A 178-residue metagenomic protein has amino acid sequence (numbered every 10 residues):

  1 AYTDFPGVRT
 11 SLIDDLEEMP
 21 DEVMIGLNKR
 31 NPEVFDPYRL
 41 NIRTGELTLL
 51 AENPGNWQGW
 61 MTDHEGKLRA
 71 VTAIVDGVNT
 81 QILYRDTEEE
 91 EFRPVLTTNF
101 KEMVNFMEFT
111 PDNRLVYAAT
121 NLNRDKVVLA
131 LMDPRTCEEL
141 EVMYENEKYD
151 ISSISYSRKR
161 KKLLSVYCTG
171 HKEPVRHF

Functional and structural regions predicted by a protein language model:
A1-F178: Peripheral, non-catalytic segments that deliver or gate enzyme domains
